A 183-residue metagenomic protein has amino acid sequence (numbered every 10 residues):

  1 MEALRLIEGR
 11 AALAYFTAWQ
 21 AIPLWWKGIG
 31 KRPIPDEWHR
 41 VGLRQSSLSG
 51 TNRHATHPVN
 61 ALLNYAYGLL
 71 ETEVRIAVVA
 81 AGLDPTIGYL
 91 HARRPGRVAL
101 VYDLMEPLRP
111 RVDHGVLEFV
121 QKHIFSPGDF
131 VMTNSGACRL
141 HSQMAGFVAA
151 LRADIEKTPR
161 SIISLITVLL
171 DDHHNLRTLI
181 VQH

Functional and structural regions predicted by a protein language model:
M1-H183: Active-site helix-to-loop segments that bind/position phosphate- or nucleotide-bearing substrates and donors across
